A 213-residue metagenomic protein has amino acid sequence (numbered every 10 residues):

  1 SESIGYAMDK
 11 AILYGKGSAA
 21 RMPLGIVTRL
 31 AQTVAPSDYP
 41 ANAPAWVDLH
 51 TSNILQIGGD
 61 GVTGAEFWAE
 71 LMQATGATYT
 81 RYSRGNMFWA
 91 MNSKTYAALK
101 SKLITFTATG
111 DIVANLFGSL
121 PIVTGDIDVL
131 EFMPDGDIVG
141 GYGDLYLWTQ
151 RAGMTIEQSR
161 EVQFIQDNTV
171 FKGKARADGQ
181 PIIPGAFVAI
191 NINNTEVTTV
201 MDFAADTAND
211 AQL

Functional and structural regions predicted by a protein language model:
S1-A41, Y79-Y96, M154-I183: Long, contiguous amphipathic alpha-helices that act as assembly "spine/axial" helices in icosahedral shell and virion
S1-Q73, N191-L213: Alpha-helical scaffold segments that mediate packing/assembly in large oligomeric complexes
T33-V34, L103-A108, V188: Short secondary-structure boundary/capping segments
F67-M72, I104-A108, A152-M154: Flexible, glycine/threonine-enriched loop-and-boundary segments that flank and lead into catalytic domains of large
R84-F132: C-terminal structural cap/anchor segments
L99-S101, Q150, P181-I183, F187: Short acidic, gly/pro-rich beta-turn/loop elements at beta-sheet edges and active-site/ligand-binding grooves
G118-E161: C-terminal hydrophobic structural anchor segments that stabilize assembly/packing rather than catalytic chemistry
V162-L213: Hydrophobic, glycine-enriched assembly/anchoring segments
